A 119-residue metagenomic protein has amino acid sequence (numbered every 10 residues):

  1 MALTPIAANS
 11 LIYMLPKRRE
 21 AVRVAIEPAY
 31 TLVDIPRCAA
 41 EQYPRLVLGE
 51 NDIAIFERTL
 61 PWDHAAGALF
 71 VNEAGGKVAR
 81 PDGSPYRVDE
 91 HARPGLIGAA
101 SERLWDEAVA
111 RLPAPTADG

Functional and structural regions predicted by a protein language model:
A2-G119: An extended, acidic
